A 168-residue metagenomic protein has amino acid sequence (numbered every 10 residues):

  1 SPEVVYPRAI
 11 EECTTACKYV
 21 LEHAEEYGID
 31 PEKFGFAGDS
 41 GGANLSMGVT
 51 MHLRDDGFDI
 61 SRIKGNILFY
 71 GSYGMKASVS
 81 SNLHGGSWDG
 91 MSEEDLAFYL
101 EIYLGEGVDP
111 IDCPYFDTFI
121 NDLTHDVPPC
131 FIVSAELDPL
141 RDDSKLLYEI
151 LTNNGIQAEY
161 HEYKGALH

Functional and structural regions predicted by a protein language model:
S1-H168: Alpha/beta-hydrolase superfamily serine-hydrolase fold, recognizing
